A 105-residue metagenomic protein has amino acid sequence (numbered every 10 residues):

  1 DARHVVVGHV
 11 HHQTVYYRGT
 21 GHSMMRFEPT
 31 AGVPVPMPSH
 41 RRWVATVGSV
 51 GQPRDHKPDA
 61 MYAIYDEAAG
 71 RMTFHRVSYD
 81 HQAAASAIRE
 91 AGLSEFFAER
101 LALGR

Functional and structural regions predicted by a protein language model:
D1-R26: Conserved catalytic scaffold of divalent metal-dependent phosphoesterases
T20-R105: Acidic, His/Gly-rich catalytic cores of divalent-metal-dependent hydrolytic chemistry
